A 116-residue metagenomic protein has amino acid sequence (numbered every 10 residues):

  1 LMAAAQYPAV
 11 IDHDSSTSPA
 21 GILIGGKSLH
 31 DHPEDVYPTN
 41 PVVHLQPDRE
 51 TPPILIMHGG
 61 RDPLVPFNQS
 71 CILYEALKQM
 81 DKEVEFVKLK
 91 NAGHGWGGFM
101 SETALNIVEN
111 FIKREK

Functional and structural regions predicted by a protein language model:
L1-M2, E50-P53, M80-E85: Loop/turn elements at helix/coil->beta-strand transitions in domains of secreted/extracellular proteins
A5-Q6: A short, hydrophobic beta-strand element of the alpha/beta-hydrolase
A9, G60, K90-A92: Residue-level signal for short, function-critical loop segments
A9-Q46: Mobile cap/lid helix-loop segments that gate and shape the active-site cleft of serine hydrolases
V42-T51, N68: Conserved serine/cysteine hydrolase catalytic core
H44, H58, H94: Histidine-centered active-site/metal-ligand motif
E50, L55-H58, D62: Short beta-strand/loop motif that positions the catalytic acidic residue of the alpha/beta-hydrolase fold
F67-K116: C-terminal catalytic histidine-bearing segment of alpha/beta-hydrolase fold enzymes
